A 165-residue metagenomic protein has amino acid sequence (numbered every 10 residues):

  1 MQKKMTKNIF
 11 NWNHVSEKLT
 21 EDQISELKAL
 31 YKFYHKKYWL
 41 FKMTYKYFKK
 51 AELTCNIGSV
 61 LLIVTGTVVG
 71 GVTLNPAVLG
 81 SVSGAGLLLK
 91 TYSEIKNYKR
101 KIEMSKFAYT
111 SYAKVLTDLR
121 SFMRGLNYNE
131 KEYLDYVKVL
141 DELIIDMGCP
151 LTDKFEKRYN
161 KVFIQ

Functional and structural regions predicted by a protein language model:
Q2-L61, T91-Q165: Conserved non-transmembrane functional hotspots
T54-V68, S81-L88: Membrane-active amphipathic alpha-helices enriched in small hydrophobic residues
V68-V78: Membrane-interfacial hairpin junctions
A77-G80, G84, L88, A108 (+1 more regions): Amphipathic alpha-helical interface surfaces
